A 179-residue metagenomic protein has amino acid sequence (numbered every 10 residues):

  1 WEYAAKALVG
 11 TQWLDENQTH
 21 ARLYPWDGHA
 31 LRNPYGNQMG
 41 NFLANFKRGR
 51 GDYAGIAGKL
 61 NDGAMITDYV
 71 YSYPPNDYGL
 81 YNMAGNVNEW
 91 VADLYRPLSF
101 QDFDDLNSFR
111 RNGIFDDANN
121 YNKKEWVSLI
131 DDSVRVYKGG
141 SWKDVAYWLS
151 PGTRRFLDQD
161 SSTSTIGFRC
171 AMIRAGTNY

Functional and structural regions predicted by a protein language model:
W1-N37: Short, well-ordered surface patches within globular domains
A4-K6, N17-T19, G40-D77, N86 (+1 more regions): Disulfide-stabilized, aromatic/cysteine-rich ligand-recognition loop
D27-H29, V91, G140: Active-site-proximal beta-strand/loop segments in catalytic clefts of secreted hydrolases
